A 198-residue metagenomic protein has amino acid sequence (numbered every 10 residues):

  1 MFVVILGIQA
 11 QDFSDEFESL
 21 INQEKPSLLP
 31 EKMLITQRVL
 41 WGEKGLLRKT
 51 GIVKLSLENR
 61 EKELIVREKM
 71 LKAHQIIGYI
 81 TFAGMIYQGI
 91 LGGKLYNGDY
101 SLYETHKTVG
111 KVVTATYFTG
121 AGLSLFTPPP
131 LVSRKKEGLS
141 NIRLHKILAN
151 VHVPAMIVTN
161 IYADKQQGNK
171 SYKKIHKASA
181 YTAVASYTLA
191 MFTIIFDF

Functional and structural regions predicted by a protein language model:
M1, D197-F198: Short, solvent-exposed mixed-charge patches
M1-G7: Bacterial N-terminal signal peptides
F2, E31, R60, N169-K170: Helix-centric, low-specificity signal for extended rod-like, repetitive segments
G7-E104, T108, G120-L139, F198: N-terminal targeting leaders of membrane proteins
I76-I90, K111-F126, I147-I161, Y181-I195: Membrane-active amphipathic alpha-helices enriched in small hydrophobic residues
G138-K146, K173: Membrane-helix boundary/juxtamembrane motif in polytopic membrane proteins
N160-K177: Membrane-helix boundary connector in multi-pass membrane proteins
